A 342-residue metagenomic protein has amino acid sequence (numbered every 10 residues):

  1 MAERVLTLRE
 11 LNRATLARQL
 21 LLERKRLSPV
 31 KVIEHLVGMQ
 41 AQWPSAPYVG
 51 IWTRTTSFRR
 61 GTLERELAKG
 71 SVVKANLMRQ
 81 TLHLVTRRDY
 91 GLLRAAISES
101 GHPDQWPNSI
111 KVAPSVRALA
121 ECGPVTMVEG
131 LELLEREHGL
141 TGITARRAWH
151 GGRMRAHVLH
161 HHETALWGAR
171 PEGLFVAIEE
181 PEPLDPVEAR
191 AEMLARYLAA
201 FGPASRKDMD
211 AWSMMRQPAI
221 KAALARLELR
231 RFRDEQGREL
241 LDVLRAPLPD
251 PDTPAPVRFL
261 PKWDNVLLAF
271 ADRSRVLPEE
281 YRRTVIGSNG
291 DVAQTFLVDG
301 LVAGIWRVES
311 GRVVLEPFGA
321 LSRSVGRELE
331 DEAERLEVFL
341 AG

Functional and structural regions predicted by a protein language model:
M1-L267, A271-R273, P278-G342: Long, low-complexity intrinsically disordered regions
